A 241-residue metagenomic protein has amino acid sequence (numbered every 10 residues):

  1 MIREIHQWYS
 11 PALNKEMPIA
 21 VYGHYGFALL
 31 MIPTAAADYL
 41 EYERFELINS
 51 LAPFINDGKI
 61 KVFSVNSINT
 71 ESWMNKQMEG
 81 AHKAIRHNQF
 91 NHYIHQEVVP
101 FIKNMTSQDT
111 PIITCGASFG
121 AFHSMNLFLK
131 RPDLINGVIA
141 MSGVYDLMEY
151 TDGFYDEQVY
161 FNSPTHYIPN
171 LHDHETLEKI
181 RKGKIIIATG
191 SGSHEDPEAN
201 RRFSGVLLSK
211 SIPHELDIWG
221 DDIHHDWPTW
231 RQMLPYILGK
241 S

Functional and structural regions predicted by a protein language model:
M1-S241: Non-catalytic cap/lid and distal C-terminal segments of serine-dependent acyl enzymes
